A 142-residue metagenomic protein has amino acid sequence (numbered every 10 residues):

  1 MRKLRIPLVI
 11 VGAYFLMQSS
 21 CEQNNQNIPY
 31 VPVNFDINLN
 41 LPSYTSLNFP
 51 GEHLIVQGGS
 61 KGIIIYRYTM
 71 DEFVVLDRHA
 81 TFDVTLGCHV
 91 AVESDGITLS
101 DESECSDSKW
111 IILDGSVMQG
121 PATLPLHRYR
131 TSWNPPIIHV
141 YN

Functional and structural regions predicted by a protein language model:
M1-C21: Sec-dependent bacterial lipoprotein signal peptides
E22-G96, I111-I112, P125-N142: N-terminal pre-ligand scaffold of iron-sulfur
L54, I97-S106: Cysteine-rich micro-motifs
K109-V117: Short metal-binding segments enriched for Cys and/or His
G120-A122: Short Gly/Pro-enriched turn/cap motifs at secondary-structure boundaries
